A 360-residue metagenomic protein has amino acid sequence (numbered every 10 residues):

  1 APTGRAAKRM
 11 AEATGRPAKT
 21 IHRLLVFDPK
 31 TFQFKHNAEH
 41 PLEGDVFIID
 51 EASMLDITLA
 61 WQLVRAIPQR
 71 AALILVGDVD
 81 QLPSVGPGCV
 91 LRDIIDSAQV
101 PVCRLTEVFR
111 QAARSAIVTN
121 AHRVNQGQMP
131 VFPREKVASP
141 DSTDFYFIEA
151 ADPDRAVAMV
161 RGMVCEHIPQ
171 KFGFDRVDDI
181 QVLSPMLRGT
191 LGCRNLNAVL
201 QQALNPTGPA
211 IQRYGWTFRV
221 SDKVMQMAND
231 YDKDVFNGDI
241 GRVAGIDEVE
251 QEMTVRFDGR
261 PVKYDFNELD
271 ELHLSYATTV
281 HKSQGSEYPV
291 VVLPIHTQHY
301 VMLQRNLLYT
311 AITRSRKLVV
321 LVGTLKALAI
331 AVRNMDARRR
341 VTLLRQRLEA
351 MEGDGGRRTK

Functional and structural regions predicted by a protein language model:
A1-G15, G189, C193, N197 (+1 more regions): Conserved helicase NTPase catalytic core signature
P2-K8, E12-A13, H22-F32, P41-Y146 (+5 more regions): Conserved helicase motor core of SF1/SF2 NTP-dependent helicases
G4, S53-M54, D80, R110 (+8 more regions): Short, glycine-/Ser/Thr-/acidic-enriched flexible segments
G15-R16, L63-A66, N197-Q202, I240 (+2 more regions): Short, solvent-exposed amphipathic alpha-helical segments in soluble enzyme and RNA/protein-processing domains
V46-D50, I74, L183, M225 (+2 more regions): Structural motif
P68, T217-V220, F236, S283: Residue-level recognition of short, solvent-exposed, well-ordered loop/turn junctions that link secondary-structure
V79-K233, A244, M351, G355: Conserved helicase motor core of P-loop NTPases
Q126, N237-G356, K360: C-terminal accessory regions
